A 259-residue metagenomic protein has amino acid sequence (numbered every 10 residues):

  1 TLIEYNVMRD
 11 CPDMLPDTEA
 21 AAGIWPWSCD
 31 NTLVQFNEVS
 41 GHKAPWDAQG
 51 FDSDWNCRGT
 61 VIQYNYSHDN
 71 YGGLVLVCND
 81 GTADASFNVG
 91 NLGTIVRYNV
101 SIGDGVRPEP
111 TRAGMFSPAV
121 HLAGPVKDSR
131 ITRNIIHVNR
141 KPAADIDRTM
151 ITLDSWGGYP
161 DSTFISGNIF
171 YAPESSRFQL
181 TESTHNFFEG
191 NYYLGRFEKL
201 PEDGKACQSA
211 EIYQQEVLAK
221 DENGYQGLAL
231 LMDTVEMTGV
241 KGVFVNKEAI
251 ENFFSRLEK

Functional and structural regions predicted by a protein language model:
T1-M14, A22-G23, D30-K43, Q49-G50 (+5 more regions): Right-handed parallel beta-helix
L2, M8, L15, L33 (+11 more regions): Generic detector of leucine side chains in alpha-helical contexts
L15-P26, P45-D54, D69-N88, E109-A123 (+2 more regions): Extracellular beta-strand/beta-solenoid scaffold signature
P16, K43, M232-V235: Exposed boundary/loop context
T94, D145, L200-D203: Short aromatic-enriched loop/helix-cap "lid" or pocket-rim segments at secondary-structure transitions that line
F116, I136, K141, G204-C207: Outer-membrane beta-barrel pore domains
S129, W156-K259: Acidic, glycine- and Ser/Thr-rich low-complexity intrinsically disordered tracts in extracellular/secreted proteins
